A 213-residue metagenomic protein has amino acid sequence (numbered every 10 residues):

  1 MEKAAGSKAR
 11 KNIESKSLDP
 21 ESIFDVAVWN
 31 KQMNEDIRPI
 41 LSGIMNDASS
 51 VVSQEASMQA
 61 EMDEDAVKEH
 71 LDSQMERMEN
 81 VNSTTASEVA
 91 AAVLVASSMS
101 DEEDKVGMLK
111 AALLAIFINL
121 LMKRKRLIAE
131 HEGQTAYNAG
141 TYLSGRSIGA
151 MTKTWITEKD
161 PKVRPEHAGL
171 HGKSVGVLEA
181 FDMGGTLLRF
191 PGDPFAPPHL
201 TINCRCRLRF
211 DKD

Functional and structural regions predicted by a protein language model:
M1-G140, S144, I148, F210-D213: N-terminal leader/targeting and assembly helices and adjacent pre-domain segments
N119-D213: Acidic, glycine-rich two-metal-ion catalytic cores of nucleic acid-processing enzymes
